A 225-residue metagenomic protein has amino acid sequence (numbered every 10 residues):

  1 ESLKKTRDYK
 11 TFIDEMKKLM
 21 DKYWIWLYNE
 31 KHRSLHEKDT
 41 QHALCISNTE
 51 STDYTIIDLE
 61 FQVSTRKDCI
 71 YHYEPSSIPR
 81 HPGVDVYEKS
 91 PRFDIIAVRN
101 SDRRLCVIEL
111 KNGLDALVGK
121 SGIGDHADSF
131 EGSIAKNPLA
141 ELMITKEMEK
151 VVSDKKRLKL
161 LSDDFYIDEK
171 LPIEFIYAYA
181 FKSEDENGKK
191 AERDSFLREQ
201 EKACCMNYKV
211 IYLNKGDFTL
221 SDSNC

Functional and structural regions predicted by a protein language model:
E1-C225: Charged, terminal alpha-helix-loop-beta segments that serve as non-catalytic nucleic-acid engagement and/or assembly
